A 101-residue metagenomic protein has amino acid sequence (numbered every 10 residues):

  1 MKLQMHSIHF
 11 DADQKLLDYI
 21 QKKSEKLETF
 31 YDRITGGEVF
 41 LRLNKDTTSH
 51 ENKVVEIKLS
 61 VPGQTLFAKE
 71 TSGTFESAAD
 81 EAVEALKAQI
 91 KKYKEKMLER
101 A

Functional and structural regions predicted by a protein language model:
M1-A101: N-terminal, polar/charged subdomain of small-to-medium soluble alpha/beta proteins
